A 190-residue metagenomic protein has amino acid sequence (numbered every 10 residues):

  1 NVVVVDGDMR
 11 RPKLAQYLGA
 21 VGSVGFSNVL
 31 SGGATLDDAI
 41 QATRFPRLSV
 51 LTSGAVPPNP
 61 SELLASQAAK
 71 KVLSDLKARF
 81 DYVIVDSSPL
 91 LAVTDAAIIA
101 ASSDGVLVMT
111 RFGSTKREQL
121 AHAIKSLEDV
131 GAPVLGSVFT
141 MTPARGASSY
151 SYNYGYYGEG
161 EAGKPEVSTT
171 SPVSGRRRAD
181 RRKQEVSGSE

Functional and structural regions predicted by a protein language model:
N1-E190: P-loop NTP-binding module
